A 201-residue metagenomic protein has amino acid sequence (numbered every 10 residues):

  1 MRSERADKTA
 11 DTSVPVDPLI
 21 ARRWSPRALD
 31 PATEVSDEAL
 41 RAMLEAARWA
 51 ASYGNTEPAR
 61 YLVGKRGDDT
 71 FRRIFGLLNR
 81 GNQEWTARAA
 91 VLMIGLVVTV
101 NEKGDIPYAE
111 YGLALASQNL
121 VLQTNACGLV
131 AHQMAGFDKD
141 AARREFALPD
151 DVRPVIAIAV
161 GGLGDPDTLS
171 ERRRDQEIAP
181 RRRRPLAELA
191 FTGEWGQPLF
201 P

Functional and structural regions predicted by a protein language model:
M1-P201: Acidic, surface-exposed loops and disordered segments
